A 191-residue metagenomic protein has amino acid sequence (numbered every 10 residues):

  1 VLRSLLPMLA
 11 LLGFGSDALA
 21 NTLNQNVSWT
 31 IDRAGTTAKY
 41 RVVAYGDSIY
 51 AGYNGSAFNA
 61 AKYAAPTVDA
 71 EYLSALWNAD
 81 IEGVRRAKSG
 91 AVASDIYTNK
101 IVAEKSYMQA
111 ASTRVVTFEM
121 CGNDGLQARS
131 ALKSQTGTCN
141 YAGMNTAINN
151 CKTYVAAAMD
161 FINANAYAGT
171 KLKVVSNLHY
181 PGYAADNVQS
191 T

Functional and structural regions predicted by a protein language model:
V1-L6: Bacterial N-terminal signal peptides that target proteins for export
P7-M8, A18: Cleavable N-terminal signal peptides
F14-A20: Sec/Tat signal peptide C-region and signal peptidase I cleavage site
N21-A87: Serine-esterase "nucleophile elbow" of acetyl-processing enzymes
N26-S28, I96-M108: Alpha-helical scaffolding within the catalytic cores of extracellular/periplasmic polymer-degrading hydrolases
D47-I49, A87-A91, M120-G122, T138-C139: Cell-envelope and extracellular/periplasmic
A79-V92, I96, L126: Divalent cation-coordinating acidic motifs and surrounding scaffolds that mediate Ca2+/Mg2+/Mn2+/Zn2+-dependent binding
V102-T191: Alpha-helical cap/lid subdomain in secreted, periplasmic, or secretory-pathway luminal O-acyl-processing enzymes
